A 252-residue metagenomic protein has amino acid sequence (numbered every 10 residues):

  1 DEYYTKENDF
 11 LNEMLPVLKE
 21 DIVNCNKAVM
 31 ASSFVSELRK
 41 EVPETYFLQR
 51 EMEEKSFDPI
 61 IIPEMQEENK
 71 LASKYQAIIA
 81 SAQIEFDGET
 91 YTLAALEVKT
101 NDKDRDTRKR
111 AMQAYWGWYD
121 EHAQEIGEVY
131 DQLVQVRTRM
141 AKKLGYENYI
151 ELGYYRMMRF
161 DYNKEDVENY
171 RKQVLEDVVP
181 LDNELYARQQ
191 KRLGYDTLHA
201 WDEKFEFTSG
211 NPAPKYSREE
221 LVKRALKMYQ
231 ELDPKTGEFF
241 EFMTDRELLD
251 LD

Functional and structural regions predicted by a protein language model:
D1-P212, R224: A well-structured
T208-D252: Auxiliary, metal-adjacent structural segments of Zn-dependent hydrolase domains
